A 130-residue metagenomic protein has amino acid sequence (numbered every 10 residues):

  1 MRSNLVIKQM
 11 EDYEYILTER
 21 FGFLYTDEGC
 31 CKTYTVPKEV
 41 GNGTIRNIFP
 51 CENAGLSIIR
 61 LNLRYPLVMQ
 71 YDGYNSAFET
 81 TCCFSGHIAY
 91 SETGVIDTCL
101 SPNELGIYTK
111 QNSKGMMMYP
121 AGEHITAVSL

Functional and structural regions predicted by a protein language model:
M1-A54, Y65: General N-terminal leader/first-domain-start detector
Y34-L130: N-terminal regulatory/effector-sensing and dimerization cores that precede helix-turn-helix DNA-binding domains
